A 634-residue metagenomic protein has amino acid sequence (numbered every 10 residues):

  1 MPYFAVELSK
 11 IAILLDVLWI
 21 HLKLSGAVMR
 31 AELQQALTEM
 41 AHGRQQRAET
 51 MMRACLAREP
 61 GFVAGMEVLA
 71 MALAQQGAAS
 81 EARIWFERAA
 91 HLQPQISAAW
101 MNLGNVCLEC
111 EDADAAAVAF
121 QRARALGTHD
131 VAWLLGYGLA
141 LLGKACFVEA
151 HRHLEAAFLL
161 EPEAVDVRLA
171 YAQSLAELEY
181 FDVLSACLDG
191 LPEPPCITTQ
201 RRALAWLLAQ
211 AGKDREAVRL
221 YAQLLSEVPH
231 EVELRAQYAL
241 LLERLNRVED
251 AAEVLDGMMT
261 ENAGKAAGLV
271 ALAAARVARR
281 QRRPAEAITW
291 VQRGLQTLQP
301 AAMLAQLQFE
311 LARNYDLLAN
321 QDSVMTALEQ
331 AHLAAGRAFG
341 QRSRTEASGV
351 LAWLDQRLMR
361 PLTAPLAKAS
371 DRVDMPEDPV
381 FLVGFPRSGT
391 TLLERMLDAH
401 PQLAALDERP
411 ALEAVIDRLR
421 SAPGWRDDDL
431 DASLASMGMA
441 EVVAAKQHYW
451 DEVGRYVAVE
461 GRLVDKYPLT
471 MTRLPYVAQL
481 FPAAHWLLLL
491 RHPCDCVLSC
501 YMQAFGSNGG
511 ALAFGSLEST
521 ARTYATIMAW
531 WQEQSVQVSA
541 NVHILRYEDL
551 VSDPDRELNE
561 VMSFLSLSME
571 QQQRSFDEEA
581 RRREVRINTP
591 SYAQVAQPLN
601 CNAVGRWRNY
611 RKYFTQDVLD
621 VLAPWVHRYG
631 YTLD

Functional and structural regions predicted by a protein language model:
P2-Y456: Alpha-helical solenoid repeat scaffolds of the TPR/TPR-like class and their adjacent stem/linker regions that mediate
E87, R395, P475, Q532 (+1 more regions): Active-site phosphate/pyrophosphate- and oxyanion-stabilizing loops and adjacent acidic/basic residues in soluble
E253, A271, A285-G294, L298 (+6 more regions): PAPS-dependent sulfotransferases, especially Golgi type II membrane carbohydrate sulfotransferases
L382-G384, D407, L463-Y467, H485-L490 (+3 more regions): Short beta-strand segments
P410-A411, P493-C496, L550-V551: Conserved nucleotide-binding/hydrolysis micro-motifs of P-loop NTPases
A445-Y476: Glycine-rich phosphate-binding loop used to anchor ATP phosphates in small-molecule kinases, encompassing both
V477, F481-C500: Conserved phosphate-donor/acceptor-positioning beta-strand/loop module used by diverse small-molecule
